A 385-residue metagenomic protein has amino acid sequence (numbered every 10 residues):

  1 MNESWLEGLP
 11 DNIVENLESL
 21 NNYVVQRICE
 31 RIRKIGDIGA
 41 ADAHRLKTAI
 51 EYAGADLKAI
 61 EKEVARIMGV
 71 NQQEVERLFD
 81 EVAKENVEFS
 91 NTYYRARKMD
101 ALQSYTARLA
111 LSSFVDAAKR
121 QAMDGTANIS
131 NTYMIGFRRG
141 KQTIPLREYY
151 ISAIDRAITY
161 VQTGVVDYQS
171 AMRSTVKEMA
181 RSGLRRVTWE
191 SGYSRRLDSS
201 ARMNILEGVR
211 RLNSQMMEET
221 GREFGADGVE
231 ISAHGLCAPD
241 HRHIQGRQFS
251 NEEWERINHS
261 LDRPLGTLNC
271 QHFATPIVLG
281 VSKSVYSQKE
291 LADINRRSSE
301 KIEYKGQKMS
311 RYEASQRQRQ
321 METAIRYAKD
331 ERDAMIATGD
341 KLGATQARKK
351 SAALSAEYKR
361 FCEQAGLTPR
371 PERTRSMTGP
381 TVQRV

Functional and structural regions predicted by a protein language model:
M1-L265, L279-V385: Domain-core detector
L268: Residues that flank catalytic or metal-binding motifs in active/ligand-binding sites
H272: Catalytic core of tubulin tyrosine ligase-like
